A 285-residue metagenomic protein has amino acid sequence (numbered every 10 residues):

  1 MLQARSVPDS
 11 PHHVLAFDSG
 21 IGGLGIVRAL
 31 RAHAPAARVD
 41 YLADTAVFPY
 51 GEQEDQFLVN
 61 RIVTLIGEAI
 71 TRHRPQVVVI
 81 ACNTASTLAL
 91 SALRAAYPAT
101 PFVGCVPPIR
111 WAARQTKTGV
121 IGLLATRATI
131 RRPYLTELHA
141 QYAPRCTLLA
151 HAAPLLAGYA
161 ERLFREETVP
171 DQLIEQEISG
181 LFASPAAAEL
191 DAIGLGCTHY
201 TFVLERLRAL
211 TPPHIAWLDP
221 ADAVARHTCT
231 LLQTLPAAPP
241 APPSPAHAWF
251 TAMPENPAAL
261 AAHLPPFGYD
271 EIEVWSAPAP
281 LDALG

Functional and structural regions predicted by a protein language model:
M1-G285: Non-catalytic structural scaffold of enzyme domains
